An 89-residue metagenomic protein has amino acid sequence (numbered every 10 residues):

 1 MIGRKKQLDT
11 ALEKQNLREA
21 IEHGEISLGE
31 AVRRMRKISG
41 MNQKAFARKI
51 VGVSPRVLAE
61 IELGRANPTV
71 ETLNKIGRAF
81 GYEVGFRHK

Functional and structural regions predicted by a protein language model:
M1-E30, R34: N-terminal flexible/basic segments that precede or flank functional cores
A31, N42-Q43, T69-T72: Residues that mark the N-terminal boundary/hinge immediately upstream of a DNA-recognition element
K37: Short helix-to-coil "ATP-lid" hinge immediately C-terminal to the conserved N-box Asn in the Bergerat
G40-A59: Short alpha-helical DNA-recognition segment
E71-R87: DNA major-groove recognition helix of helix-turn-helix/homeodomain DNA-binding modules
